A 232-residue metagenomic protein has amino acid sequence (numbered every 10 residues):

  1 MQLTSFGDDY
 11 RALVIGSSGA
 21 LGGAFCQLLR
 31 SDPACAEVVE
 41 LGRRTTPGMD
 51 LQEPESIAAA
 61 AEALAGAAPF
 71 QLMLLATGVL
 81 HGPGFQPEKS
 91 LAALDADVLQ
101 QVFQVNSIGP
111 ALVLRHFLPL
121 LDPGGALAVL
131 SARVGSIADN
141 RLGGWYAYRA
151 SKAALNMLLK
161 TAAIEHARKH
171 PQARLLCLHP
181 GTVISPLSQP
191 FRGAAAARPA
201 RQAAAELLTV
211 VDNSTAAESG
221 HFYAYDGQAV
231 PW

Functional and structural regions predicted by a protein language model:
I15-R30: N-terminal Rossmann NAD(P)H-binding glycine-rich loop of SDR-like oxidoreductase domains
D32, H116-G124, K169: A short helix-coil junction within the Rossmann-fold of NAD(P)-dependent oxidoreductases
G42-A59, L64: Rossmann-fold cofactor-recognition segment
V79-P83, P87-V102, A126-K169: Catalytic loop of short-chain dehydrogenase/reductase
A111, A153-I164, R201-L208: Conserved active-site helix of classical SDR/Rossmann-fold NAD(P)-dependent CH-OH oxidoreductases
C177, P190-W232: C-terminal helical subdomain
P180-P190: Short, flexible catalytic-loop segment of classical short-chain dehydrogenase/reductase
